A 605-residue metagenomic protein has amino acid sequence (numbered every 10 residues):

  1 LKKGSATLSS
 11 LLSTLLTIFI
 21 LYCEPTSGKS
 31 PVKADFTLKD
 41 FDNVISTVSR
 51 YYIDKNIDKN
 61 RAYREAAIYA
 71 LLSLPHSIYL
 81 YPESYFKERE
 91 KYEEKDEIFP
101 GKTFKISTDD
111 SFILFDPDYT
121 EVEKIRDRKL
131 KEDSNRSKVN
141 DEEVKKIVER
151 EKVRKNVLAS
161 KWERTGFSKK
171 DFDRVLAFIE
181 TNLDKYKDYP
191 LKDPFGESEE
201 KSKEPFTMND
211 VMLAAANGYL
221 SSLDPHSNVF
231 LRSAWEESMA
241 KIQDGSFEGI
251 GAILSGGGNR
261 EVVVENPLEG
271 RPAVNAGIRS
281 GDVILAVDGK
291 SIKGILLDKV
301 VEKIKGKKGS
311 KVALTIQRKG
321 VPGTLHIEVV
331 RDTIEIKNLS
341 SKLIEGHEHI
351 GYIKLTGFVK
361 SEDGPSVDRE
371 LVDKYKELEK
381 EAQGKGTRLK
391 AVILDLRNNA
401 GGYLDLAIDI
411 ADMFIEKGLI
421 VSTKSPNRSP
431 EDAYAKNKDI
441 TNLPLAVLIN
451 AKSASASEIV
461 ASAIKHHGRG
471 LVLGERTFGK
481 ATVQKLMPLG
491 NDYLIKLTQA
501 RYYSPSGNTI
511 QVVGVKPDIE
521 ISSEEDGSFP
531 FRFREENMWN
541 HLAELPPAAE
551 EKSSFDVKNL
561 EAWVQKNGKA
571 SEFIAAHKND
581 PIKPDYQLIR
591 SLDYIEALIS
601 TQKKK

Functional and structural regions predicted by a protein language model:
L1-L12: Bacterial N-terminal signal peptides that target proteins for export
S10-I20: Bacterial N-terminal signal peptides
E24-P25, K29-K138, E142-I147: Cationic-aromatic interfacial patches
G28, D40-Y52, E149-K161, D171-Y186 (+2 more regions): Acidic/histidine-rich, surface-exposed loop or edge segments in extracytoplasmic proteins
V32-T37, F41, T47-K59, L183-N209 (+6 more regions): Cleft-lining beta-strand/loop regions that shape enzyme active-site pockets
E93-K95, N508-K605: Conserved functional hotspot residues or short segments at active or partner-binding sites across diverse domains
K95-I98, K102-D173, T181, K201 (+4 more regions): PDZ/PDZ-like domain segments forming the peptide/carboxylate-binding groove, activating on the N-terminal beta-strands
A454, S462, H466-V472, T477-G479 (+1 more regions): Acidic, polar loop-rich interaction surfaces within structured domains
